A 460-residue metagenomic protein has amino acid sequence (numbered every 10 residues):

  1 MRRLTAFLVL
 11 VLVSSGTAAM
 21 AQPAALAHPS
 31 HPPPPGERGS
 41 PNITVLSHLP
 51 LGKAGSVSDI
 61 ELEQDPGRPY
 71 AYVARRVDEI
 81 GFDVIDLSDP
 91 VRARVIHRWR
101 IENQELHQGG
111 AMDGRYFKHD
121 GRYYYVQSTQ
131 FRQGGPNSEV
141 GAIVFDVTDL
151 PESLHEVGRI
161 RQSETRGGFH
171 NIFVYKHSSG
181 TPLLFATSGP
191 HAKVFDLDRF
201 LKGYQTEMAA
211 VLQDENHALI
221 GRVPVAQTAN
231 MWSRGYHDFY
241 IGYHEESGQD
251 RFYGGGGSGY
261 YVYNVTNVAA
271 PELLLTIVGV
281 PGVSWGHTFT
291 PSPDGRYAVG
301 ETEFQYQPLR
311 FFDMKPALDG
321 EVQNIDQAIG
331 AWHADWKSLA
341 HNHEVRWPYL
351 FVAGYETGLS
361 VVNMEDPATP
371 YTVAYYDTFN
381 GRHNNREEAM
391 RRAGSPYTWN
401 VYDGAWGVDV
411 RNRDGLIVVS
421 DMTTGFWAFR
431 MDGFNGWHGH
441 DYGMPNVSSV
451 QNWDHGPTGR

Functional and structural regions predicted by a protein language model:
M1-L4: Positively charged n-region of N-terminal signal peptides that target proteins for export
A6-G16: Bacterial N-terminal signal peptides
M20-R460: Feature marking well-ordered beta-strand scaffolds used for ligand recognition
